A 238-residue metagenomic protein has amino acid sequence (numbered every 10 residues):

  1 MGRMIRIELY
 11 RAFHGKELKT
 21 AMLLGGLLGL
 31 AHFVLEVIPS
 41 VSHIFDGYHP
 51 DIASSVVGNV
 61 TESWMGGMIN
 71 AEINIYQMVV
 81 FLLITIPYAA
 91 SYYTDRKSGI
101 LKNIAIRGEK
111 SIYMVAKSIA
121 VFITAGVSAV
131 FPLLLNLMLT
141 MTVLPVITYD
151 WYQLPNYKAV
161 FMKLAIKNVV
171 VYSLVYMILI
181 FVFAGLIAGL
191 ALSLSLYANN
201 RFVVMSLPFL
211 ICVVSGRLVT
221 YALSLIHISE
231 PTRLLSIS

Functional and structural regions predicted by a protein language model:
M1-G26: Aromatic- and glycine-rich beta-strand/loop motifs that create alpha-glucan
G2-R6, S111, V115, V170-L174: Alpha-helical membrane-protein architecture signal
K16-L18, E109-S111, V115, N200-M205: Membrane-helix interface segments
A21-G26, R201-S215: Central hydrophobic cores of alpha-helical transmembrane segments in multi-pass integral membrane proteins
G25-A90, S118-A188, L192, L196 (+1 more regions): Secretory targeting signals
A89-T124: Helix-loop-helix units of permease transmembrane domains in multi-pass membrane transporters, especially ABC
L192-S193, V213, R217: Alpha-helical transmembrane segments of multipass membrane proteins
I226-S238: Single conserved hydrophobic/aromatic residue that forms the stacking wall/gate of nucleotide- or nucleobase-binding
